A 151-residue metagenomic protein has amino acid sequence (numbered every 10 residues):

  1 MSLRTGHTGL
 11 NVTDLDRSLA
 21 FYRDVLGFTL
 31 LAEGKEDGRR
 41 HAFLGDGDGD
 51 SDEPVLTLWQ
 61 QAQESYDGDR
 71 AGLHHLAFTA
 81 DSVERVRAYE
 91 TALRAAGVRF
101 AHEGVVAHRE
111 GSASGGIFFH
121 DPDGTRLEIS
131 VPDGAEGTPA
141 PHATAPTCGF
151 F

Functional and structural regions predicted by a protein language model:
M1-D16, L73-L76, D133-F151: N-terminal beta-strand motif that seeds the catalytic metal site of vicinal oxygen chelate
R4, G38, D52, G72 (+1 more regions): Exposed loop/turn and edge beta-strand positions of beta-sandwich/beta-sheet ligand-binding modules
T5-T13, G45, Y66-R94, G115-H120: Vicinal oxygen chelate
N11-L56: Core segments of cupin and vicinal oxygen chelate
V55-W59, E128: Conserved beta-strand in the GNAT
Q60-Y66: Short beta-strand/turn micro-motifs at beta-sheet edges
E90-F151: Vicinal oxygen chelate
